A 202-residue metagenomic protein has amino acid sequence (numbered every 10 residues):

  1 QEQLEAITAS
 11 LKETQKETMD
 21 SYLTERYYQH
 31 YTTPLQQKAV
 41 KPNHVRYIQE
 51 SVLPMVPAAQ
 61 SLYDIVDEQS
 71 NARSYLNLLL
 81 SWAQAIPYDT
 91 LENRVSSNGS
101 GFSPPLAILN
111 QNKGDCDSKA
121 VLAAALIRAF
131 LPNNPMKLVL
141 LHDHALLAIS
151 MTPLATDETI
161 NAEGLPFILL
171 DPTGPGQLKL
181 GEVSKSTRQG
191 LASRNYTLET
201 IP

Functional and structural regions predicted by a protein language model:
Q1-P202: A structural boundary/capping signal
